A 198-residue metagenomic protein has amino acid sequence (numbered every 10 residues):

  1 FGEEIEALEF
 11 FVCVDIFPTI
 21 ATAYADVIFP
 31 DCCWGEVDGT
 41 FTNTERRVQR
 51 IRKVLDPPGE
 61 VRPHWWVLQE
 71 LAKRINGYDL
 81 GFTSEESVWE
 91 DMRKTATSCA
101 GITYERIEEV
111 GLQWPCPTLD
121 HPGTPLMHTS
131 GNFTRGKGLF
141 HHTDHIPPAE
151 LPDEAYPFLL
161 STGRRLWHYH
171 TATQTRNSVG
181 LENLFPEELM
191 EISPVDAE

Functional and structural regions predicted by a protein language model:
F1-G59, E90-E198: A cross-kingdom feature strongest in bacterial/archaeal respiratory oxidoreductases
W65-G81: Non-catalytic, well-ordered alpha-helical segments in soluble enzyme domains
T83-V88: Short catalytic/ligand-gating loop segments at beta-alpha or beta-beta junctions within enzyme catalytic domains
